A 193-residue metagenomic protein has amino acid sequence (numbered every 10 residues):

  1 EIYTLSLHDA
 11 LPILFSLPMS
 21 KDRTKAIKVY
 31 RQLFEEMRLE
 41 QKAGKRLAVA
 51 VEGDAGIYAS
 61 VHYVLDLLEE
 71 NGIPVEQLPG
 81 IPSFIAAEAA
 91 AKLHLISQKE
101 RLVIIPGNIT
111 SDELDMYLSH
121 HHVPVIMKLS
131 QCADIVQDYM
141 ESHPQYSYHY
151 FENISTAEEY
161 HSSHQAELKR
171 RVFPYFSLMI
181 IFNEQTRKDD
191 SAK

Functional and structural regions predicted by a protein language model:
I2-D9: Single conserved hydrophobic/aromatic residue that forms the stacking wall/gate of nucleotide- or nucleobase-binding
L14, V49-V51, Q77-G80, I126 (+1 more regions): General beta-strand structural signal in soluble alpha/beta enzymes
F15-V29, L95-V103: Acidic/glycine-enriched edge-of-secondary-structure segments
S20, P82-I85, A133, T156-E158: Short gly/pro/ser/thr-enriched loop/turn and capping motifs at secondary-structure boundaries
A26-R38: Glycine-rich, highly charged phosphate/nucleotide-binding loops
E40-S60: Conserved Motif II region of HX4D acyltransferases
G56-Y117, R170, R187: Class I SAM-dependent methyltransferase SAM-binding "motif I" and its flanking Rossmann-like core
L118-K193: A contiguous loop/helix-start segment that scaffolds small-molecule binding in enzyme catalytic cores
